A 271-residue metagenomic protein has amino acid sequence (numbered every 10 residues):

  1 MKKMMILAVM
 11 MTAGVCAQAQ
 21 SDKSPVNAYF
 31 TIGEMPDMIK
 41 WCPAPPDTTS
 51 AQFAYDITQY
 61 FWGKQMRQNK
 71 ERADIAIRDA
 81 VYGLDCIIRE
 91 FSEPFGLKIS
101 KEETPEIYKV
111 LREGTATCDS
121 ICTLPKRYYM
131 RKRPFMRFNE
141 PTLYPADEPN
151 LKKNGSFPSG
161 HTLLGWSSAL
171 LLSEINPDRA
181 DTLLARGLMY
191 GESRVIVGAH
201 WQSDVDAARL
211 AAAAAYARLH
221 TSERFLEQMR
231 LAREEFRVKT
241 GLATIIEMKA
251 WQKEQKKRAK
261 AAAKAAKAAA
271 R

Functional and structural regions predicted by a protein language model:
M1-M4: Positively charged n-region of N-terminal signal peptides that target proteins for export
V9-A17: Hydrophobic h-region of N-terminal signal peptides that target proteins for export in Gram-negative bacteria
M11-T12, L170, A213: Hydrophobic alpha-helical membrane-insertion segments
V15-C16, E174, A217: Residues in and immediately flanking transmembrane alpha helices
Q20-V197, T221, Q228, E234 (+4 more regions): Hydrophobic alpha-helical bundle signature of multipass membrane enzymes
M189-H220, R224: Interfacial helix-loop-helix junctions of multi-pass membrane proteins
I245-I246: PRPP-dependent phosphoribosyltransferase catalytic core
A265-R271: Charged, low-complexity alpha-helical linker segments
